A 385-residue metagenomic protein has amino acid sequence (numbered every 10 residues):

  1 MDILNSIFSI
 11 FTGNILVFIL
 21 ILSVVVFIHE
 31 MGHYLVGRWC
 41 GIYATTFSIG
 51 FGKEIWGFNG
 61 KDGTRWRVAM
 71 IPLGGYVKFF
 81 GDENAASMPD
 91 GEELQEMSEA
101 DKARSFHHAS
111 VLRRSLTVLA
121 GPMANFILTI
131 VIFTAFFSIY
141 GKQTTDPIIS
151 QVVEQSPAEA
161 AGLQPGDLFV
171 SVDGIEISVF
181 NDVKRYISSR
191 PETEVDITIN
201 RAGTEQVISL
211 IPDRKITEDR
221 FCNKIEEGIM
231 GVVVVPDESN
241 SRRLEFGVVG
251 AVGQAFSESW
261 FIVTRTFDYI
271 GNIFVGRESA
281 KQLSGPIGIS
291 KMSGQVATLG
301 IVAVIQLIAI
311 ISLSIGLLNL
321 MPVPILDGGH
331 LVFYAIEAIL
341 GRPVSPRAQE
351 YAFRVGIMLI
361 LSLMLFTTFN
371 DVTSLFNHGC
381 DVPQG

Functional and structural regions predicted by a protein language model:
D2-N5, S9-F11, E96-L112, T217-L317 (+2 more regions): Functional transmembrane alpha-helices
S9-Q95, L318-L326, L331-L340: Small-residue-rich helix-interface/hinge motifs
V17-I21, V26, Q306, I310 (+1 more regions): Alpha-helical transmembrane segments of integral membrane proteins
I28, W39, G75, F79-A86 (+2 more regions): Internal alpha-helical transmembrane segments
C40-T45, G141-P157, S374-V382: Alpha-helical transmembrane signal-anchor/signal-peptide segments
T144, S178, R190-E194, G203-E205 (+3 more regions): Extracytoplasmic
A158-F180, S259, A352: Conserved PDZ fold ligand-binding element
Q164, V170, R185-E226: PDZ-domain C-terminal substructure recognizer with occasional recognition of PDZ-binding tails
